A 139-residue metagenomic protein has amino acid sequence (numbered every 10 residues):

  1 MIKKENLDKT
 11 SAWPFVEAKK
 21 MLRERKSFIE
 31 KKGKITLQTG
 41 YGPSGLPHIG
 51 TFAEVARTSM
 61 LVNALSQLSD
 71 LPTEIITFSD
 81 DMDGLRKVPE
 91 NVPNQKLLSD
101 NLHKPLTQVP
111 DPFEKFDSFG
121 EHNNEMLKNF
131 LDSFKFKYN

Functional and structural regions predicted by a protein language model:
M1-N139: N-terminal Rossmann-like or analogous alpha/beta NTP/dinucleotide-binding catalytic cores that position adenine
